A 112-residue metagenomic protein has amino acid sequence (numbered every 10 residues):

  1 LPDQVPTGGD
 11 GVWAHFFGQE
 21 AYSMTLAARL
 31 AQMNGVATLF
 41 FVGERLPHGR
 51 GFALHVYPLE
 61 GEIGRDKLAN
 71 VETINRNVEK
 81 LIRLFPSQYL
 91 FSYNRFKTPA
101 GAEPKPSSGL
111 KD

Functional and structural regions predicted by a protein language model:
L1-D112: Non-catalytic C-terminal accessory region of glycerolipid acyltransferases and related lyso-lipid remodeling enzymes
